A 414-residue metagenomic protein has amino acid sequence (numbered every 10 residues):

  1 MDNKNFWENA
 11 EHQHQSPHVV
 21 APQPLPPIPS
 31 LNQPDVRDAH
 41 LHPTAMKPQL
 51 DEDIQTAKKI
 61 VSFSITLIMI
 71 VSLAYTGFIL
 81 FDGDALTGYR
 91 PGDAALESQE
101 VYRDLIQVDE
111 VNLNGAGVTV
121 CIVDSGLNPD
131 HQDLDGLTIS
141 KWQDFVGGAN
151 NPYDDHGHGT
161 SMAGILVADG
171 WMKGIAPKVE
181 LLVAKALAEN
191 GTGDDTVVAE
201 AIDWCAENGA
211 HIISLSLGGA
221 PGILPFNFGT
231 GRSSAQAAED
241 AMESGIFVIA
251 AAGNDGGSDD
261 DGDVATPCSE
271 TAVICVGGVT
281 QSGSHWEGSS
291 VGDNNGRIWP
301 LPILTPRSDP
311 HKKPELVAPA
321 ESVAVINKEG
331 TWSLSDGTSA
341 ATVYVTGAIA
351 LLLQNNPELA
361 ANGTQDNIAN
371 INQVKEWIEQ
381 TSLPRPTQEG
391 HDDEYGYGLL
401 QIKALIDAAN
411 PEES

Functional and structural regions predicted by a protein language model:
M1-A39: N-terminal targeting leaders characterized by basic, low-complexity, disordered sequences that direct proteins
D2-W7, A21, T76, A186-A272 (+2 more regions): Substrate-binding/access-modulating region of protease and related hydrolase catalytic domains
P48-I65, Y75, D84-C121, G147-Y153 (+4 more regions): N-terminal domain-start motif of subtilase-like serine proteases
D109-V123, L127-S140, A149-D194, S269-A272 (+3 more regions): Subtilisin-like serine protease catalytic core
T119-V123, S140, G164, G174 (+9 more regions): Structural recognition of the beta-strand scaffold that forms the well-ordered cores of secreted hydrolase catalytic
D124, A265-Q354: Extracellular S/T/G-rich loop segment that most often corresponds to the catalytic His/Ser-adjacent loop
G126-P129, F145-V146, M172, L187-G191 (+7 more regions): Solvent-exposed loop/turn segments at secondary-structure junctions within structured extracellular/periplasmic domains
L182, A186, L316, A320-H391: Hydrolase catalytic cores
